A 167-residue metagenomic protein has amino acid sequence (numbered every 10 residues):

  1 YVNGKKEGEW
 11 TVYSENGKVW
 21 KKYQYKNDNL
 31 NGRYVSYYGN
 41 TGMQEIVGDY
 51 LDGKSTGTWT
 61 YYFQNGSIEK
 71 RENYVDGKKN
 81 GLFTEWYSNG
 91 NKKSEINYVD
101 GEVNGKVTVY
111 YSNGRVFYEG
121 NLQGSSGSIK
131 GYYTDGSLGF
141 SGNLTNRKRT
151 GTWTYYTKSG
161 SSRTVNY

Functional and structural regions predicted by a protein language model:
Y1-Y167: Glycine/tyrosine- and acidic-biased, solvent-exposed loop/turn segments at the edges of beta-strands
